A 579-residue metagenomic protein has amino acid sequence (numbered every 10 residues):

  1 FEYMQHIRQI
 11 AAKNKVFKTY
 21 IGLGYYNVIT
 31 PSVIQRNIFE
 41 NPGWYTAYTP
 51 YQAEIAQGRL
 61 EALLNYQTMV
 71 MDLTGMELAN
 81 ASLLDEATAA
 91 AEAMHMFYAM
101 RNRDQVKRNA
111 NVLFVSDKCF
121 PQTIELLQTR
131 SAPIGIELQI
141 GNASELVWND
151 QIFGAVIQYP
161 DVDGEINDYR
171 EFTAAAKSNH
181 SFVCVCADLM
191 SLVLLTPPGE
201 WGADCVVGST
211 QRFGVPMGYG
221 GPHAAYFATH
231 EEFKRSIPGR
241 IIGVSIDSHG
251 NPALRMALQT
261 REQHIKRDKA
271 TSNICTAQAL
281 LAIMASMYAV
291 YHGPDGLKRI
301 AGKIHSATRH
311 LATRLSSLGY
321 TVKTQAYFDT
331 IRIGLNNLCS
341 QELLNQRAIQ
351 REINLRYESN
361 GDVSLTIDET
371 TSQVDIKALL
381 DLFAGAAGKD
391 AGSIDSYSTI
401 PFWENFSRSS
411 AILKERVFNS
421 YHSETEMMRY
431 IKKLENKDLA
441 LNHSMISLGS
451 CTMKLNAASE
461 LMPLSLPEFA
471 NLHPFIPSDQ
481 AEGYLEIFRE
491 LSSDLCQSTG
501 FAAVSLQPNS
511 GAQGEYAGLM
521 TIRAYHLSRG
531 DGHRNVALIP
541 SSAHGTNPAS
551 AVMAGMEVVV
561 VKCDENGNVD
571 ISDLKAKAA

Functional and structural regions predicted by a protein language model:
F1-N65, M71, I265-K266, E404-E490: N-terminal entrance/gating region of PLP-dependent enzymes' catalytic architecture
K18, Y51-I55, D72-A91, L495-G518: Short loop-beta-helix segment that forms the pyridoxal 5′-phosphate
N41-A53, M71-M76, K107-A110, L138 (+9 more regions): Gly-rich Lys/Arg/Thr-decorated short loops/hinges at beta-loop-alpha junctions or inter-strand turns that position
T88-A253, L315, R332-I333, Q346 (+2 more regions): Conserved PLP-enzyme active-site core in the AAT-like
F213-R314, L318, K323-Q325: Active-site C-terminal subdomain of aminotransferase-like
V215-A228, E232-F233, A277-L281, T371 (+2 more regions): Conserved phosphate/anionic-ligand binding catalytic regions in large, soluble enzymes, centered on
P252-L254, L258-H264, D268-A289, G296 (+6 more regions): Conserved catalytic alpha/beta cores of large enzymes that bind or transform nucleotide phosphates and polynucleotides
H305, L318-A348, I367-T370: Conserved PLP-binding catalytic core of the aspartate aminotransferase-like
